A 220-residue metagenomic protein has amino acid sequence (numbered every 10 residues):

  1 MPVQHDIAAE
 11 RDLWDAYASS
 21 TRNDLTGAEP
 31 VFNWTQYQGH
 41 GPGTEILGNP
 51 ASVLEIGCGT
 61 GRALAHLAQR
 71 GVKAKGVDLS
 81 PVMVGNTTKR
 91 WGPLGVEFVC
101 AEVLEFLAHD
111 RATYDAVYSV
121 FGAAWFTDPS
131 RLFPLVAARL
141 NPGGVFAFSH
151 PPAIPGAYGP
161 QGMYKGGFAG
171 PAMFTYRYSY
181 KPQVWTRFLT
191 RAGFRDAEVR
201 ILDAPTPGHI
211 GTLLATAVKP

Functional and structural regions predicted by a protein language model:
M1-N49: Conserved class I S-adenosyl-L-methionine
L54-F106: Class I SAM-dependent methyltransferase SAM/SAH-binding core
A108-V117: A short acidic, Gly/Pro-enriched loop at the edge of an enzyme's catalytic core that lines a small-molecule cofactor
A116-S130: A short SAM/SAH-binding and catalytic strip from SAM-dependent methyltransferases
S130-V145: A short glycine-rich, Lys/Arg-flanked "PGG" loop and its adjoining helix->strand segment in the class I
V145-Y176: Conserved class I S-adenosyl-L-methionine
Y176-G193: Short alpha-helix
A192, D203-P220: Core SAM-dependent methyltransferase catalytic element
